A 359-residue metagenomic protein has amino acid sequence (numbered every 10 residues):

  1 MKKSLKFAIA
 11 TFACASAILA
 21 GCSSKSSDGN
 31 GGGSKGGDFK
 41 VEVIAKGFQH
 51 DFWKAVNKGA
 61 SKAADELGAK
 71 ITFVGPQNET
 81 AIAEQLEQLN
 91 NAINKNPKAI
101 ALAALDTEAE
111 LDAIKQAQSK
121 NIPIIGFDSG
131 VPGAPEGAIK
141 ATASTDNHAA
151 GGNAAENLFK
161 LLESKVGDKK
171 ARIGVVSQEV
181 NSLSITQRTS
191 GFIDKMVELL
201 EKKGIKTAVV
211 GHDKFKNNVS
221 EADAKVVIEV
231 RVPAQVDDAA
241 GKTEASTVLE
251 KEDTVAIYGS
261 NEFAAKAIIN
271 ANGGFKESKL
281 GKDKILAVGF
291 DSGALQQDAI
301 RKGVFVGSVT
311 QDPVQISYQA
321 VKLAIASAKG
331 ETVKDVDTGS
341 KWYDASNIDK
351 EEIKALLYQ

Functional and structural regions predicted by a protein language model:
K2-K6, S23-Q359: A residue-level marker of the well-folded mature domains of exported/periplasmic proteins
K6-C14: Sec-dependent N-terminal signal peptides
I18-G21: C-terminal motif of bacterial Sec signal peptides marking the signal peptidase cleavage site
